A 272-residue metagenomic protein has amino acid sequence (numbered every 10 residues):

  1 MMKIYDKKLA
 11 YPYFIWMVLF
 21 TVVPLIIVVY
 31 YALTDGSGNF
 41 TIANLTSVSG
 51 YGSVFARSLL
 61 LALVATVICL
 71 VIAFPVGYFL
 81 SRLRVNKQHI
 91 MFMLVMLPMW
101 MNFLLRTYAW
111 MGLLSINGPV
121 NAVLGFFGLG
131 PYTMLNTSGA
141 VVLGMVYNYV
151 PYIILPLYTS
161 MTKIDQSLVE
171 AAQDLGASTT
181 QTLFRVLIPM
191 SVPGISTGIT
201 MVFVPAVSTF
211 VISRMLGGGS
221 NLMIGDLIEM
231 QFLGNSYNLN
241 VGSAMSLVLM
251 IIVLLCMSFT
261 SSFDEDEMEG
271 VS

Functional and structural regions predicted by a protein language model:
K3-Y13, V23, I27-Y31, Y158-V169 (+2 more regions): C-terminal transmembrane helix and the adjacent membrane-cytosol boundary/short C-terminal tail of inner/organellar
I4, I42-G50, F210, R214-M268: Interhelical loop and adjacent transmembrane-helix boundary motif in polytopic membrane transport permeases
K7, I15-S53, L113-N117, G219 (+2 more regions): Short membrane-interfacial helix/loop motifs at transmembrane-helix boundaries
L9-A10, V76-L114, V169-E170, L183 (+1 more regions): Cytoplasmic-entry segments and transmembrane alpha-helices of multi-pass inner-membrane transporters
P12-T21, L97, Y147, I153-M161 (+3 more regions): Transmembrane alpha-helices
V22-Y30, V71-V76, L104-Y108, N117 (+4 more regions): Membrane-embedded alpha-helices of multi-pass transport/permease systems
I42, T107-V146, T180, L216-S220: Membrane-interfacial helix termini and adjacent extracytoplasmic/periplasmic loops of multi-pass transporters
G50-R82, T179: Transmembrane alpha-helix signature in integral membrane proteins
